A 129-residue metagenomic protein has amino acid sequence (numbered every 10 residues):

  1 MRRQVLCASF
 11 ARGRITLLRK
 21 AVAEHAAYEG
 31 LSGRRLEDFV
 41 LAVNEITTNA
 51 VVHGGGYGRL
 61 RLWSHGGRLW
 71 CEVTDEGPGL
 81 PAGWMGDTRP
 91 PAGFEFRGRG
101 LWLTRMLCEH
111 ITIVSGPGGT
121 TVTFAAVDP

Functional and structural regions predicted by a protein language model:
M1-A8, V51-P129: Conserved beta-strand-loop-beta-strand hairpin that lines the nucleotide-binding pocket of ATP/GTP-utilizing enzymes
M1-K20, E24: Short beta-to-alpha transition helix within the HATPase_c
R12-I15, L36, L101: Short, structured helix-loop boundary elements
K20-N44, F94: Conserved short strand/loop->alpha-helix "switch" segment adjacent to the catalytic nucleotide/phosphoryl-transfer site
A42-V43, T47-H53: Short, well-structured hydrophobic secondary-structure segments
